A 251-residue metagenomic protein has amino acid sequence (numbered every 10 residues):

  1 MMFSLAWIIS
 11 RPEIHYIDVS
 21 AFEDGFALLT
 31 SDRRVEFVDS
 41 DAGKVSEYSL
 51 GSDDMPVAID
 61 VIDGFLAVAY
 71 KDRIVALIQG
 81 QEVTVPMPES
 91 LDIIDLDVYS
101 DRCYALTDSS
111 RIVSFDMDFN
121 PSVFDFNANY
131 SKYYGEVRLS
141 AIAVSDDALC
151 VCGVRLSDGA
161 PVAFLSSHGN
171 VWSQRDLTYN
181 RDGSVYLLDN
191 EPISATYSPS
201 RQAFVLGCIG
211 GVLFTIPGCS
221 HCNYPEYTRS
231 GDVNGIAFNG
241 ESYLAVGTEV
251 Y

Functional and structural regions predicted by a protein language model:
M1-I14: A short helix->beta-strand "capping" segment at the edge of beta-propeller domains
E13-A21, D53-I62, S90-S100, K132-V144 (+2 more regions): Repeated scaffold domains used in trafficking and secretory/extracellular systems, primarily beta-propellers
G25-A27, F65-A67, R102-Y104, A148-V151 (+2 more regions): Entry beta-strands of beta-propeller and related beta-repeat scaffolds
T30-S31, Y70-K71, T107-D108, V151-R155 (+2 more regions): Recurrent small/Gly-Pro-centered beta-turn motifs in extracellular repeat architectures
R34-F37, R73-L77, S110-D116, S157-L165 (+2 more regions): Structural motif
D39-G43, I78-Q81, D116-N120, S167-N170 (+1 more regions): Short loop/turn segments that connect beta-strands within beta-propeller blades
S46-L50, V83-M87, S122-N129, W172-N180 (+1 more regions): Beta-propeller fold detector
